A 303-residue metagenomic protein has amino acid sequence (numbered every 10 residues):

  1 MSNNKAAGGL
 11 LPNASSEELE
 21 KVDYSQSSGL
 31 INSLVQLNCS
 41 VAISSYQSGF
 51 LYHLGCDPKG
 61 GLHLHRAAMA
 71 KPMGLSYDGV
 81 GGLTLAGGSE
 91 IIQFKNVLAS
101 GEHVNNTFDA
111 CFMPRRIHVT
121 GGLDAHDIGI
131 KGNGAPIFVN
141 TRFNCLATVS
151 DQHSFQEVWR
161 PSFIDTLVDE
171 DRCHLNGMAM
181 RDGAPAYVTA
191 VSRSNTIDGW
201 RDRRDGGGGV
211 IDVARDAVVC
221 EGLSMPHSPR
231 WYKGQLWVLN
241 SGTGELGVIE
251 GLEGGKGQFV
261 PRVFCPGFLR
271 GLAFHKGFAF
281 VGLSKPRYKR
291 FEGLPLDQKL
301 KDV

Functional and structural regions predicted by a protein language model:
D23-L37, A68-G81, H118-A135, I164-A186 (+3 more regions): Beta-rich, blade/repeat-based domains predominating in secreted/periplasmic proteins but also intracellular
S25-G29, L223-L252, G257-D302: Loop/turn-rich, solvent-exposed surfaces of beta-rich toroidal or solenoidal domains
Q26-N38, I92-E102, V188-D205, L283-V303: Short, conserved, GDST-rich strand-edge loop motifs in beta-rich repeat architectures
I43-Y46, D78, T84-E90, I130 (+6 more regions): Conserved beta-strand positions in repeat-built beta-propeller and related beta-rich domains
F50-Y52, E90, C145-A147, G206-G209 (+1 more regions): A short loop-to-beta-strand structural motif that recurs across blades of beta-propeller domains
C56-P58, V97, S150-H153, V213-R215 (+1 more regions): Short loop/turn segments that connect beta-strands within beta-propeller blades
G60-G129: Blade-loop segments of beta-propeller domains
G60-R66, M113-H118, Q156-V168, R215-E221 (+1 more regions): A short beta-strand motif characteristic of beta-propeller blades
